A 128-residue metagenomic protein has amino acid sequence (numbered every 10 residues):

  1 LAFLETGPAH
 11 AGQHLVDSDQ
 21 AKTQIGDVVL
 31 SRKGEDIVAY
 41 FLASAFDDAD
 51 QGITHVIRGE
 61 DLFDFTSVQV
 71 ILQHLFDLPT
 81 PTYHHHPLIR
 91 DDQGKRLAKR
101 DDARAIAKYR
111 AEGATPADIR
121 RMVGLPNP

Functional and structural regions predicted by a protein language model:
L1-A98, A105-R110: Active-site cores that bind ATP or allylic diphosphates and position pyrophosphate for catalysis
A103-P128: Polyanion-binding catalytic cores of nucleic-acid enzymes and NTP/SAM-utilizing transferases
